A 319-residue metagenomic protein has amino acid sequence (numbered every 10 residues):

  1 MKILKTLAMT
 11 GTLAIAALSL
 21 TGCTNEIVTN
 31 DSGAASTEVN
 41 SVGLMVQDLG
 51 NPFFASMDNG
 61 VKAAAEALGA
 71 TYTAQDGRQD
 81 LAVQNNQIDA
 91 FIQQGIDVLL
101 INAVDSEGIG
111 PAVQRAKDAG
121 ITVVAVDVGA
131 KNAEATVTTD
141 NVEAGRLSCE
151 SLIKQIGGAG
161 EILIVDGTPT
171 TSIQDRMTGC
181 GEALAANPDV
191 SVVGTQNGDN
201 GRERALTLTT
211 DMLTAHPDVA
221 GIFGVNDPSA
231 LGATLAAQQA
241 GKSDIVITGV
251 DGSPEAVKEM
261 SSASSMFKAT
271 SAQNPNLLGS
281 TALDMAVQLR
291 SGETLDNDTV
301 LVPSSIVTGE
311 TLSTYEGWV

Functional and structural regions predicted by a protein language model:
K2-M9, G22-V319: A residue-level marker of the well-folded mature domains of exported/periplasmic proteins
G11-A14: Repetitive helical segments and hydrophobic/amphipathic motifs
A17-L20: Bacterial Sec-type N-terminal signal peptides, specifically the leucine/valine-rich hydrophobic h-region
